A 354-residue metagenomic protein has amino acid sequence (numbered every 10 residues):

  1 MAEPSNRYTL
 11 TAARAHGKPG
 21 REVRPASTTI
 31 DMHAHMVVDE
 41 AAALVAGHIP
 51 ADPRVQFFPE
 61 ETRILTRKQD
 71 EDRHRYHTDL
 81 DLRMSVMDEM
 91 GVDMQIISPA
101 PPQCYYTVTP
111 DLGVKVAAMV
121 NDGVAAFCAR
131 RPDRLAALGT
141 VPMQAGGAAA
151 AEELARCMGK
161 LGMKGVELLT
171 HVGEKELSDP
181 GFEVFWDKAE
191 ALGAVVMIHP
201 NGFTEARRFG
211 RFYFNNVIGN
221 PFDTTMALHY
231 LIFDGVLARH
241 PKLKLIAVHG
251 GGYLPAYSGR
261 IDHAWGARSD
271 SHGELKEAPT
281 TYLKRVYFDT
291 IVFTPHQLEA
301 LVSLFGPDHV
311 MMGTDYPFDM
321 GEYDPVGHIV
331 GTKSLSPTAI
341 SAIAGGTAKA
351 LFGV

Functional and structural regions predicted by a protein language model:
M1-T28, M32, D39-M94, D122-R130 (+6 more regions): Mid-to-C-terminal alpha-helical segments outside catalytic/metal-binding sites
A26, H35-H77, T204-F222, I261-L283: Active-site gating loops and adjacent loop-to-helix segments of metal-dependent hydrolytic enzymes
I30-M32, Q95-I97, A136-G139, V166-L168 (+4 more regions): Hydrophobic faces of well-ordered beta-strands that scaffold small-molecule active sites in alpha/beta enzyme cores
V37-D39, Q103-Y105, Q144-A145, E174 (+4 more regions): Active-site environment of divalent metal-dependent phosphoester hydrolases
T66, P132-A137, M163-G165, P241 (+2 more regions): Short, surface-exposed connector motifs at secondary-structure boundaries
D93-D234: Active-site gating/metal-coordination segments in enzymes
T225-L228, A267-H272, T290-T294: A general structural motif
I232-T281: Aromatic-lined glycan-binding groove of carbohydrate-active enzymes
